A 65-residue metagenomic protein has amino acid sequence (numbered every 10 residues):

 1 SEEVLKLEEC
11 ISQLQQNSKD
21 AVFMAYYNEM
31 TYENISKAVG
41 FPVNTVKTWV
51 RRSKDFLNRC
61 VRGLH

Functional and structural regions predicted by a protein language model:
S1-S12: Acidic, proline/glycine-rich intrinsically disordered inter-domain spacer in sigma factors
V4-K6, E33, K37-G40, K54-H65: C-terminal edge and immediately downstream basic/flexible tail or linker adjoining helix-turn-helix-like DNA-binding
N17-S18: The N-cap/first-turn positions of alpha helices within or immediately adjacent to helix-turn-helix DNA-binding domains
A21-A25: A short pre-motif secondary-structure segment
N28-E29: Flexible coil/turn residues that form the inter-helical turn or adjacent wing/linker of helix-turn-helix
W49-R52: Residues within the DNA-recognition helix of helix-turn-helix
